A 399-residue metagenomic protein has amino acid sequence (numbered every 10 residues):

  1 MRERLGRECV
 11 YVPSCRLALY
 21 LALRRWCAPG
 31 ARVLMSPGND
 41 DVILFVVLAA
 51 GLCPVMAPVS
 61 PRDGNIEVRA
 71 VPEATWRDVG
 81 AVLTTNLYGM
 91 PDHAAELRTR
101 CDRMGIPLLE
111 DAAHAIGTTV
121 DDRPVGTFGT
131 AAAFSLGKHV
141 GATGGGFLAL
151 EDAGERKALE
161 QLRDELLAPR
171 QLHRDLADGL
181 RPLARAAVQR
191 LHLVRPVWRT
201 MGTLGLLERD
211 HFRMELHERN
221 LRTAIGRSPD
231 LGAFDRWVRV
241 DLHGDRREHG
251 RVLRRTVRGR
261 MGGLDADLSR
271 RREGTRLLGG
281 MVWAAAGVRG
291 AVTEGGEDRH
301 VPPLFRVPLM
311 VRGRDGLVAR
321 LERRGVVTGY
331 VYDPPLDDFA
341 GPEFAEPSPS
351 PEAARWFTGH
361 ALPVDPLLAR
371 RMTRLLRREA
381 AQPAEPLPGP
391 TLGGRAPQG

Functional and structural regions predicted by a protein language model:
R2-L21, M35-P37: Short loop-beta-helix segment that forms the pyridoxal 5′-phosphate
L17, R24-R103, P107-T119: PLP-dependent aminotransferase-like
T127-D164, R199-D210: Active-site PLP attachment segment
A149, P308-R312: Short hydrophobic/aromatic beta-strand micro-patches that form the beta-sheet surface supporting nucleotide- or nucleic
R156-K157, G313-R320, A369-L375: Short, conserved charged micro-motifs
Q161-D230: Non-catalytic, alpha-helical, charged scaffold/linker segments that couple or flank catalytic or architectural cores
Q171-L176, A291-D298, R314-H360, E385-G393: Conserved PLP cofactor-binding pocket of PLP-dependent enzymes
L221-L264, L268, R272-G279, A291-P308: Conserved glycine-rich beta-strand-loop-beta hairpin in the small C-terminal domain of fold type I
